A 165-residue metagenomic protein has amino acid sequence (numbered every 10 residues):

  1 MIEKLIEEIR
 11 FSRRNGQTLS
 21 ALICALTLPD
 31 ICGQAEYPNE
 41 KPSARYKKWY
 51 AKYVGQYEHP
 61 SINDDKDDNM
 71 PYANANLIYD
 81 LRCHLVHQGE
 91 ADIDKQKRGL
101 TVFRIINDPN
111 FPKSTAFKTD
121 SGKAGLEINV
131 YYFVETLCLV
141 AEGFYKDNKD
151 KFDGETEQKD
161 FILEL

Functional and structural regions predicted by a protein language model:
M1-A51, Y72-A73, L77-D80, H87-K95: Amphipathic alpha-helical interface elements
A51-K52, I105: Generic structural "secondary-structure junction" signal
Y57-G154, Q158-L165: Long, charged low-complexity segments
